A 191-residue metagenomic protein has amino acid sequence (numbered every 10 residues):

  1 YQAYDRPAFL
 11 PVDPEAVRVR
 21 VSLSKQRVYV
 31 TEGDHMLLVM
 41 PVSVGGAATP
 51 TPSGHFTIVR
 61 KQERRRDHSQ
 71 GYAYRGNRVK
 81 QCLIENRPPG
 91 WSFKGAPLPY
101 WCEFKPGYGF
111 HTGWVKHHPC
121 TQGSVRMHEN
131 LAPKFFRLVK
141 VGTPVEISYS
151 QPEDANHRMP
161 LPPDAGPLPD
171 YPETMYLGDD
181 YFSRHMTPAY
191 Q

Functional and structural regions predicted by a protein language model:
Y1-G76, K80-W91, F182: Cell wall/extracellular polymer interaction/catalysis modules
P7, G46, P50-S53, Y72-Q191: Exported/periplasmic cell-wall-interacting domains
